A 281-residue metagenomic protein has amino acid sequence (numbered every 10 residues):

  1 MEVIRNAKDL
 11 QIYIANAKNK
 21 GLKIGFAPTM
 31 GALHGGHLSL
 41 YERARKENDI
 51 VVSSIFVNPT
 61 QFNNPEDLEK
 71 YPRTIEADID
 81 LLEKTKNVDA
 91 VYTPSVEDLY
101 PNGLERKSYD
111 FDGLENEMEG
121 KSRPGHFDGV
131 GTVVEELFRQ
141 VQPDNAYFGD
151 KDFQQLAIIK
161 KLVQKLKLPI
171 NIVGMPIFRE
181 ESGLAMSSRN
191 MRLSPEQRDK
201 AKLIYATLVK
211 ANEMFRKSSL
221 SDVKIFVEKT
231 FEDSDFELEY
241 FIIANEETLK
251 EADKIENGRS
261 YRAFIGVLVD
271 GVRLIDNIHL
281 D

Functional and structural regions predicted by a protein language model:
E2-F236, A244, T248, G271 (+1 more regions): Nucleotidyltransferase catalytic core that binds NTPs
D222, A252-E256: Structural preference for alpha-helix termini/caps and helix-kink/transition segments
E251-A252, R262-D281: Short, basic/aromatic-enriched C-terminal tail that caps enzymatic domains
N257-Y261: Residue-level preference for beta-strand/loop junctions
